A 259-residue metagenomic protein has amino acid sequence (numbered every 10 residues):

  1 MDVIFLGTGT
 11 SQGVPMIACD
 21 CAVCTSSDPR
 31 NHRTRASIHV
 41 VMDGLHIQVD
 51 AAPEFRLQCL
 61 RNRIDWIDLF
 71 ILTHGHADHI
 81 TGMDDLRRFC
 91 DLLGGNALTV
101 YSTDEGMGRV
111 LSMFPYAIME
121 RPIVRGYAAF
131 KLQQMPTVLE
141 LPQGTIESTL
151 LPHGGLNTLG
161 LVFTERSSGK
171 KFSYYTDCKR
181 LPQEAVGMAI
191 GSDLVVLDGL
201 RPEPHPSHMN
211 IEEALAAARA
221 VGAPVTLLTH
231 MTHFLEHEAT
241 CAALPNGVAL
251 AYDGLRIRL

Functional and structural regions predicted by a protein language model:
M1-Y175, E184-G187, C241-R258: Binuclear metal-dependent hydrolase catalytic cores
K179-L259: Cap/insert and terminal regions of metallo-dependent hydrolase folds
